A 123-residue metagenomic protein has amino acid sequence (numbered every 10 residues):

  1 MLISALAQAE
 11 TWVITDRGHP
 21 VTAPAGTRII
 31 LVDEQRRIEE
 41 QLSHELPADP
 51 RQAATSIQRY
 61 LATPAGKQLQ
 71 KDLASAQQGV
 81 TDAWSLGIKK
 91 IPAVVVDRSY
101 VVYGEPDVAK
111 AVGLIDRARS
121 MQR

Functional and structural regions predicted by a protein language model:
L2-Q8: N-terminal signal peptide c-region/cleavage motif recognized by signal peptidases
I14-V21, D33: Short, polar loop motifs at secondary-structure junctions
G18-P20, R37, Y100-V102: Solvent-exposed loop/turn segments at secondary-structure junctions within structured extracellular/periplasmic domains
P24-R36: Active-site regions of enzymes building and remodeling cell-envelope glycoconjugates
S43-K71: Conserved segment of the thioredoxin-like fold in thiol-based oxidoreductases
L61, A65-I88: Thioredoxin-like thiol-disulfide oxidoreductase module
I91-V102: A short, hydrophobic beta-strand/beta-hairpin element that forms part of a small beta-sheet core
G104-R123: C-terminal partner/receptor-binding element of secreted or periplasmic proteins
